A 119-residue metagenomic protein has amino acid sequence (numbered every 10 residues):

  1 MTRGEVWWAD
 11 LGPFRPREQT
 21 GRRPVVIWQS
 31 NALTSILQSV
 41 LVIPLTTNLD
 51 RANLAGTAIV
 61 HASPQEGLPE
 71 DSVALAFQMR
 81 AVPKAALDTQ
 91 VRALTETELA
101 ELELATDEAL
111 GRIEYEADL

Functional and structural regions predicted by a protein language model:
M1-L119: Conserved functional hotspots at enzyme active or ligand-binding sites that engage polyanionic ligands
